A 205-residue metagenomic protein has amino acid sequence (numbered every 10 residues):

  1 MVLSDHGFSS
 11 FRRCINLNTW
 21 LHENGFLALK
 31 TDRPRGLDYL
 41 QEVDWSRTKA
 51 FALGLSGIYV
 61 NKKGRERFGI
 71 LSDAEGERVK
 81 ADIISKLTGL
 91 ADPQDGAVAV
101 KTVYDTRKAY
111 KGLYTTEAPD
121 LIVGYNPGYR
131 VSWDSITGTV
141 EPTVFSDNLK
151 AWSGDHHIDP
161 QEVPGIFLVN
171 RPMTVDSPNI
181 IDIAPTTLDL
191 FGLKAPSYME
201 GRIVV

Functional and structural regions predicted by a protein language model:
M1-G138: Secreted, luminal/periplasmic, and some membrane-associated catalytic domains that remodel anionic oxygen-ester
D5, F11, F26, L168-S177 (+2 more regions): A structural signal for the main folded, soluble domain(s) of proteins
I15, E77-A81, S85, Q161 (+2 more regions): A structural signal for well-ordered alpha-helical segments within the folded catalytic domains of diverse enzymes
S56, P119, V163-G165, F191: Change "...and in nucleic-acid phosphodiester-cleaving endonucleases..." to "...and in nucleic-acid processing enzymes
I58, R202-V205: Active-site-proximal alpha/beta segments of enzymes that process anionic O-linked groups
I58, V123, F167-L168, T187: A short aromatic-rich beta-strand->coil structural motif
N126-P178, D182-A184: Low-complexity, glycine/alanine/valine/leucine- and proline-rich hydrophobic stretches
M199: Active-site-proximal N-terminal segment of extracellular/periplasmic enzymes that hydrolyze or transfer
